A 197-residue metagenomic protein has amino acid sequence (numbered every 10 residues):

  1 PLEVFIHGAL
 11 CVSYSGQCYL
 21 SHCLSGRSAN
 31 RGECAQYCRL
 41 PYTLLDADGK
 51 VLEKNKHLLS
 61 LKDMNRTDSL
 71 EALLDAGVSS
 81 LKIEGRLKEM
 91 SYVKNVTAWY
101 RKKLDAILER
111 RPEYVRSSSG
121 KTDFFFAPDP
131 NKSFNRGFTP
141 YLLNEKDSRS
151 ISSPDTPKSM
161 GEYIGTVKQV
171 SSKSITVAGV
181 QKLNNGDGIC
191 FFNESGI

Functional and structural regions predicted by a protein language model:
P1-I197: Surface-exposed amphipathic alpha-helical tracts and adjacent flexible/coil segments at the periphery of soluble enzymes
